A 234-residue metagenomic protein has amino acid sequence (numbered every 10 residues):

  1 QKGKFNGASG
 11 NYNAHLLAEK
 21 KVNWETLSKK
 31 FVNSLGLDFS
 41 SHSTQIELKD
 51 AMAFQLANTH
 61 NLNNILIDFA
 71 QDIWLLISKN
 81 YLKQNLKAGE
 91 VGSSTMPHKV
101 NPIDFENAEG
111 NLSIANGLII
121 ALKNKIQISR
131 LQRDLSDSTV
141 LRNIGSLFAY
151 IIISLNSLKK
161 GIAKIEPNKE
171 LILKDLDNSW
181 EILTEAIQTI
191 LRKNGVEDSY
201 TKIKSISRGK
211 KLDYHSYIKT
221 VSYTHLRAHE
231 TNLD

Functional and structural regions predicted by a protein language model:
Q1-K125: Internal glycine-rich alpha/beta core junctions
T44-D50, S205-G209, E230: Short linear loop/turn motifs
A108, I151, S199: Hydrophobic, well-ordered secondary-structure elements that form the walls of internal hydrophobic environments
I114-N194: Long, amphipathic alpha-helical stalk/connector segments used for oligomerization, subunit docking, or mechanical
S179-Y217: C-terminal hydrophobic structural anchor segments that stabilize assembly/packing rather than catalytic chemistry
T220-S222: Acidic, proline/serine/threonine- and glycine-rich low-complexity intrinsically disordered segments
T224-T231: Conserved small/polar residues in nucleotide/adenosyl-binding loops
